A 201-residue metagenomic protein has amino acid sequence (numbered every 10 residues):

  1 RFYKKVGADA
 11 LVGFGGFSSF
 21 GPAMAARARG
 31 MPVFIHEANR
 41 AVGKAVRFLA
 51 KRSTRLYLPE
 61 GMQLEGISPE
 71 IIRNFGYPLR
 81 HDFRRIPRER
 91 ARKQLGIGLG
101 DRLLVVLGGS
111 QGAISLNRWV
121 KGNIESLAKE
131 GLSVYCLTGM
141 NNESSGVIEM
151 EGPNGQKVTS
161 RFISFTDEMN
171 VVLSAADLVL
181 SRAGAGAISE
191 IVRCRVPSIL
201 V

Functional and structural regions predicted by a protein language model:
R1-D9, P153-Q156: Phosphate/nucleotide-donor binding subsite
K5-G7, K51-R52, E168-A175, R193: Alpha-helix C-terminal capping/helix-to-coil transition sites in glycosyltransferase folds
A8-A10, S174-A187, V196: Acidic donor-binding loop of glycosyltransferase active sites
A10-R29: An aromatic- and histidine-rich active-site surface loop
M24, N170, I188-V196: Short alpha-helical segment that forms part of, or immediately flanks, the ligand-binding pocket in carbohydrate-active
R27-E89: Active-site-proximal region of nucleotide-activated glycan assembly enzymes, centered on histidine/acidic-rich loops
M31-P32, D177-L178, R195-V201: Structural loop-to-beta junction motif characteristic of Rossmann-like glycosyltransferase folds
E89-R90, I97-S181: Donor-nucleotide binding loops and adjacent catalytic segments primarily of GT-B fold Leloir glycosyltransferases
